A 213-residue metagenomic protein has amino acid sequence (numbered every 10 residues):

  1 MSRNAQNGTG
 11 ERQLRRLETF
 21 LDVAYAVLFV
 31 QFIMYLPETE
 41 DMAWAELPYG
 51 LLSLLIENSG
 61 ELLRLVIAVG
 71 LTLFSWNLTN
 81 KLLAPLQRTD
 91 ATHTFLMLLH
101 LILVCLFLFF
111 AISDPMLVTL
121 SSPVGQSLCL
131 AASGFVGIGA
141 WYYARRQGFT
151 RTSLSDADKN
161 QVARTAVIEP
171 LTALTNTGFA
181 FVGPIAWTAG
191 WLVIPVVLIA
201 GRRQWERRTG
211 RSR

Functional and structural regions predicted by a protein language model:
S2-R213: Multi-pass alpha-helical transmembrane bundle typical of ion/small-solute transporters and intramembrane aspartyl
